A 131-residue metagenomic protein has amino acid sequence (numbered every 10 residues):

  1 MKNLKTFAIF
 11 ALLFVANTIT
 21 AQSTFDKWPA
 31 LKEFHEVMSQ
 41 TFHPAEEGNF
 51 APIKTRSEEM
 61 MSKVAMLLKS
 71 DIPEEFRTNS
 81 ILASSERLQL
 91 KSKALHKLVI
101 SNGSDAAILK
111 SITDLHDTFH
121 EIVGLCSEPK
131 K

Functional and structural regions predicted by a protein language model:
M1-F25: Bacterial Sec-dependent N-terminal signal peptides
A21-T55, E128-K131: Immediate post-signal-peptide N-terminus of mature secreted/exported proteins
S23-L31, F50-S57, T78-S85, D105-I112: Amphipathic, non-membrane alpha-helical segments in soluble helical-bundle scaffolds
A30-V37, R56-E59, K63, R87-K91 (+1 more regions): Amphipathic, well-ordered alpha-helical segments in soluble domains
H35-P44, L68-I72, H96-K97: Acidic/histidine-rich, surface-exposed loop or edge segments in extracytoplasmic proteins
F50-D71: Amphipathic, heptad-repeat alpha-helical segments
V64-L82, S101: Short, solvent-exposed, charged loop/turn and helix-capping segments that join or cap alpha-helices on peripheral
I81-K131: Surface-exposed, polar helix/loop patches in the mature regions of secreted/periplasmic/lumenal proteins that form
